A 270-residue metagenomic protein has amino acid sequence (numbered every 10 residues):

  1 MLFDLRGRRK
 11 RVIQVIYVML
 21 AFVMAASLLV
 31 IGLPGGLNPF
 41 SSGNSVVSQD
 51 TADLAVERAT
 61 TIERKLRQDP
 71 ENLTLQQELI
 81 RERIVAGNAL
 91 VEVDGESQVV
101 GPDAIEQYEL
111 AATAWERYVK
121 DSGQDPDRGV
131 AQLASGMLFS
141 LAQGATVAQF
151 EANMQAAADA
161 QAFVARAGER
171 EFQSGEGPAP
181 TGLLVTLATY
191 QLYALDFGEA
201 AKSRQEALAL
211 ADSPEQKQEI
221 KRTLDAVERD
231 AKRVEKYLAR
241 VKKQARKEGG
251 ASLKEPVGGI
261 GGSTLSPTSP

Functional and structural regions predicted by a protein language model:
M1-P70, T74, E78, V85-E96 (+1 more regions): N-terminal leader/linker segments that initiate helical-solenoid repeat arrays
L2-I16, A21-F22, A26, L195 (+1 more regions): Terminal, low-structured helical/coil segments at or just beyond the last alpha-helical repeat
G35-Q49, I84-R117, S140-A162: Short coil/linker segments at helix-helix boundaries
A55, A59-E63, E82-R83, G87 (+4 more regions): Non-transmembrane amphipathic alpha-helical segments
E63-Q76, A114-A131, F163-G177, S213 (+1 more regions): Flexible helix-coil transition and linker loops at the boundaries of alpha-helical arrays
L73-Q76, I105, E109-A112, A148-M154 (+5 more regions): Conserved positions within tetratricopeptide repeat
L79, A86, L133-A134, L141 (+2 more regions): Structural register within alpha-helical repeat arrays
L79, R83, L184-Q191, S203: TPR/Sel1-like alpha-solenoid repeat signature
